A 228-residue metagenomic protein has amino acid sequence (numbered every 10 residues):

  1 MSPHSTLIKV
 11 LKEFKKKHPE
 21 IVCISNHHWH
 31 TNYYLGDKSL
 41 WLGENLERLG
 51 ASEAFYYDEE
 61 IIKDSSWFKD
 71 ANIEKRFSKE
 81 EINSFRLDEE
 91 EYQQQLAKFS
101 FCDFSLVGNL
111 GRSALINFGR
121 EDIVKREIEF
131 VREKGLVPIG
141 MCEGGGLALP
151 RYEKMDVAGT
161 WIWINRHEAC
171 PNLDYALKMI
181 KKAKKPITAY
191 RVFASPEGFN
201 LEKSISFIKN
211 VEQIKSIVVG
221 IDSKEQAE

Functional and structural regions predicted by a protein language model:
M1-S2: A short beta-strand-loop structural module common to alpha/beta enzyme folds
I8, K15-F118: Active-site beta->alpha loop and helix N-cap motifs at the rims of alpha/beta catalytic domains
K9-V10, E81, G144, N200: Poly-acidic low-complexity segments
L11-C23, G159, K209-I214: Short, electropositive alpha-helical surface patch
T31-Y33, L87, Q94-D103, V107-E228: Beta/alpha (TIM)-barrel catalytic core signal, keyed to glycine-rich beta->alpha loops juxtaposed to Asp/Glu that bind
